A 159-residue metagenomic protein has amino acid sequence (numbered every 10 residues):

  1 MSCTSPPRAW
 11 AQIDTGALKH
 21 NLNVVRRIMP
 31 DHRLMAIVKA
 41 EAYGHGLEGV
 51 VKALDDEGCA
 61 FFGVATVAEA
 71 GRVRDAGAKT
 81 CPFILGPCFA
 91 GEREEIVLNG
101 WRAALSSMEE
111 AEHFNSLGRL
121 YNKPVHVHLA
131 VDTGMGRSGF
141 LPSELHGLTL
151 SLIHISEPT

Functional and structural regions predicted by a protein language model:
S2-S5, A9-Q12, A17-K19, H32-L152 (+1 more regions): Active-site-proximal beta-alpha core segment in soluble small-molecule metabolic enzymes
R26-M29: Basic, often amphipathic N-terminal segments
